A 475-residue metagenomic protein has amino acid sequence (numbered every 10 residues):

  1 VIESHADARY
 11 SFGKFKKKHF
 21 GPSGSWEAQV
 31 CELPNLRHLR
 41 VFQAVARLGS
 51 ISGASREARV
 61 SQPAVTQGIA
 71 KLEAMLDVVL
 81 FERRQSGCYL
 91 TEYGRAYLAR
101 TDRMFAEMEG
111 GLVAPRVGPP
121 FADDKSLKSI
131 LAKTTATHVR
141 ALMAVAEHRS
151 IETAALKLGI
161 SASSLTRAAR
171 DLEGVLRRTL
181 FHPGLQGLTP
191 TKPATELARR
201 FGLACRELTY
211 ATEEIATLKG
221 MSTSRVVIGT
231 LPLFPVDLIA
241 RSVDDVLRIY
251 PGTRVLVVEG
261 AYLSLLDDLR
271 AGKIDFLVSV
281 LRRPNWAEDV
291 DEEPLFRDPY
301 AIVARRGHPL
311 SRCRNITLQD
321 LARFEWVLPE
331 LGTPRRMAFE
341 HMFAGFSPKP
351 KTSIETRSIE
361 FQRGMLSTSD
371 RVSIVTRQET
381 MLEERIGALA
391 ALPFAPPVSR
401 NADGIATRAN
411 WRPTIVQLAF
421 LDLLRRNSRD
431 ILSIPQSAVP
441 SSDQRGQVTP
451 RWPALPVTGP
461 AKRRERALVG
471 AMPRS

Functional and structural regions predicted by a protein language model:
I2-H5, G13-K14, K133, L263-Y300 (+3 more regions): Short beta-strand-centered segments that line the small-molecule binding cleft or hinge of alpha/beta clamshell
V45-R59, V145-K157: Short helix-boundary/capping micro-motifs
E73-L90, E173-P190: A short LG(V/I)-centered, amphipathic sequence patch enriched for acidic residue(s) preceding the LG motif
P115-H138, T217-P235, Y250-T253, P299: Interdomain hinge and pocket-entrance segments immediately C-terminal to HTH DNA-binding domains
H148, T153-S163, S224-R282, S475: Central regulatory/effector-binding core of bacterial HTH transcription factors
G220, D289-W326, A409: Flexible hinge/capping segments at coil-to-helix
A261, R270-K273, V280, G332 (+1 more regions): Hydrophobic hinge/microswitch elements
A390-Q436, P440: A late-sequence structural motif
